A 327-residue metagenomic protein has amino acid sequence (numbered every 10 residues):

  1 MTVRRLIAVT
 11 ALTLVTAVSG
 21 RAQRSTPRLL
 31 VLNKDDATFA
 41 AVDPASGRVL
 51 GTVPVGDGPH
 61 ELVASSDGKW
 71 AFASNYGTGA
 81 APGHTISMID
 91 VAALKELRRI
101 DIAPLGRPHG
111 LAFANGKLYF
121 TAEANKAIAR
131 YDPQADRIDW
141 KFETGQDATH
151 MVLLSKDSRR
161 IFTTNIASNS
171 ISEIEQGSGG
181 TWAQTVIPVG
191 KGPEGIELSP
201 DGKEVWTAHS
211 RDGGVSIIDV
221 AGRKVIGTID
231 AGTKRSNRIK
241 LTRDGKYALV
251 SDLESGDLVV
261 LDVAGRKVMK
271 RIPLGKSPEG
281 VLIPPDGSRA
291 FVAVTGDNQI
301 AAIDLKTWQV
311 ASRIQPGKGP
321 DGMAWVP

Functional and structural regions predicted by a protein language model:
M1-A8: Bacterial N-terminal signal peptides that target proteins for export
L12-P327: Predominantly soluble domains enriched in secretory-pathway, periplasmic, or organellar proteins
